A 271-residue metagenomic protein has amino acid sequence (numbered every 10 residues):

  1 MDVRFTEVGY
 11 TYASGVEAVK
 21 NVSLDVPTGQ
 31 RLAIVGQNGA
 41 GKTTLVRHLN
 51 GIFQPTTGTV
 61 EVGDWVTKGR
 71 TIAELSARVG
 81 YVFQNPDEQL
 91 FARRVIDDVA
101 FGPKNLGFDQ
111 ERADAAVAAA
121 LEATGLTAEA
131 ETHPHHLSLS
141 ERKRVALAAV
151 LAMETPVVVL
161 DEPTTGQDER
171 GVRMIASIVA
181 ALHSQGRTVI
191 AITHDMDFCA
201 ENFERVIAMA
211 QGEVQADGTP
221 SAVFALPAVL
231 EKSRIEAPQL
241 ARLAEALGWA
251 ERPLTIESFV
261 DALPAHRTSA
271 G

Functional and structural regions predicted by a protein language model:
V35-Q37: The feature captures the beta-strand-to-loop junction immediately N-terminal to the Walker
N50: Helix-to-loop junction immediately C-terminal to a conserved catalytic motif
G58-T67, L75: Conserved ABC transporter NBD signature motif
E111-E129: Conserved ABC ATPase "signature" region
H133-L137, E141: Conserved ABC ATPase signature
T193-H194: H-loop/switch region of ABC-family ATPase nucleotide-binding domains
Q211-G212: Conserved ABC ATPase "signature" C-loop
